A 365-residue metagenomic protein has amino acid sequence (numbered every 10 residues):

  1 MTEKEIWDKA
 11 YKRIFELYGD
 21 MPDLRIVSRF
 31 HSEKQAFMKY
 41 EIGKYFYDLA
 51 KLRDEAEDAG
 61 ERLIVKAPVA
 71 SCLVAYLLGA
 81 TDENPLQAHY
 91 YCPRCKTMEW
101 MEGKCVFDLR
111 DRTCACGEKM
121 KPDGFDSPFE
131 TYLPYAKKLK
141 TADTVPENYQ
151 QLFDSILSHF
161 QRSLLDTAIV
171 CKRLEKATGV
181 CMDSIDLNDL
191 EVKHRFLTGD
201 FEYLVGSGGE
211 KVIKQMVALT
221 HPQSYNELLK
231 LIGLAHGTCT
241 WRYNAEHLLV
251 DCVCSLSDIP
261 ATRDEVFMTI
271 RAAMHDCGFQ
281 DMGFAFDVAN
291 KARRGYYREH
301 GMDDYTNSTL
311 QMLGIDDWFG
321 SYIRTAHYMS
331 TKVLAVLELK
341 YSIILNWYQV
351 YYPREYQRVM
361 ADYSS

Functional and structural regions predicted by a protein language model:
M1-A10, L52-A56, R62-V65, V69-S365: Mg2+-dependent phosphoryl-transfer active-site scaffold
W7, G19-I64: Helix-rich "cap/lid" substructures immediately adjacent to catalytic or cofactor-binding pockets
A10, I14-Y18: A charged N-terminal "starter" segment
F15, V27-K34, E210, L248: A generic structural signal for ordered alpha-helices
